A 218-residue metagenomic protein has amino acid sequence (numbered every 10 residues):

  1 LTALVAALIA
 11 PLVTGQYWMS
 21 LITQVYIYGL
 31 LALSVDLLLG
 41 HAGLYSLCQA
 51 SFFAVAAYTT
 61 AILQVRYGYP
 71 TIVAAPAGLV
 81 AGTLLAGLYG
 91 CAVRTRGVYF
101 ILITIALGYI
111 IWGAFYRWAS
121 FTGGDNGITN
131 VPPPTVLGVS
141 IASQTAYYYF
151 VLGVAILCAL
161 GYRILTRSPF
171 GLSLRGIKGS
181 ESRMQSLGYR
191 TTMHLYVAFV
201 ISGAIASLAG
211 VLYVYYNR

Functional and structural regions predicted by a protein language model:
L1-R218: Transmembrane alpha-helices and adjacent helix-loop boundaries
